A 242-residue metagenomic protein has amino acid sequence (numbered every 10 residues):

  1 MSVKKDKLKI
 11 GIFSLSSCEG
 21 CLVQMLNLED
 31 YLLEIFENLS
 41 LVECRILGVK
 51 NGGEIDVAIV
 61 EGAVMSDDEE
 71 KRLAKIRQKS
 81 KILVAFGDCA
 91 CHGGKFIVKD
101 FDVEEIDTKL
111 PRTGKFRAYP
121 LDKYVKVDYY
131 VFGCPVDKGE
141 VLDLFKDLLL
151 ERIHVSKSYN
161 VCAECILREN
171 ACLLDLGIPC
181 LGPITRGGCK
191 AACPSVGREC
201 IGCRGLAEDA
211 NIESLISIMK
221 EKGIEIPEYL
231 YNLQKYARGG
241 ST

Functional and structural regions predicted by a protein language model:
M1-I59, V64, D68-L83, V103-T242: Iron-sulfur (Fe-S) cluster-binding modules
C89-G94: Short gly/pro/ser/thr-enriched loop/turn and capping motifs at secondary-structure boundaries
I97-V98: Active-site-proximal loop->helix
